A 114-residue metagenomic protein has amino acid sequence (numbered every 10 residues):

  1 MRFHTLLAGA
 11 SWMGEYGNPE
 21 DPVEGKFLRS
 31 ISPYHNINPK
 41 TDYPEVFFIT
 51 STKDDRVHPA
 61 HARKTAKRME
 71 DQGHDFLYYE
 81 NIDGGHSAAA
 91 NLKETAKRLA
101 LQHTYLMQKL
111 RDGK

Functional and structural regions predicted by a protein language model:
M1-K114: Active-site-proximal cap/loop segments of hydrolase catalytic domains
